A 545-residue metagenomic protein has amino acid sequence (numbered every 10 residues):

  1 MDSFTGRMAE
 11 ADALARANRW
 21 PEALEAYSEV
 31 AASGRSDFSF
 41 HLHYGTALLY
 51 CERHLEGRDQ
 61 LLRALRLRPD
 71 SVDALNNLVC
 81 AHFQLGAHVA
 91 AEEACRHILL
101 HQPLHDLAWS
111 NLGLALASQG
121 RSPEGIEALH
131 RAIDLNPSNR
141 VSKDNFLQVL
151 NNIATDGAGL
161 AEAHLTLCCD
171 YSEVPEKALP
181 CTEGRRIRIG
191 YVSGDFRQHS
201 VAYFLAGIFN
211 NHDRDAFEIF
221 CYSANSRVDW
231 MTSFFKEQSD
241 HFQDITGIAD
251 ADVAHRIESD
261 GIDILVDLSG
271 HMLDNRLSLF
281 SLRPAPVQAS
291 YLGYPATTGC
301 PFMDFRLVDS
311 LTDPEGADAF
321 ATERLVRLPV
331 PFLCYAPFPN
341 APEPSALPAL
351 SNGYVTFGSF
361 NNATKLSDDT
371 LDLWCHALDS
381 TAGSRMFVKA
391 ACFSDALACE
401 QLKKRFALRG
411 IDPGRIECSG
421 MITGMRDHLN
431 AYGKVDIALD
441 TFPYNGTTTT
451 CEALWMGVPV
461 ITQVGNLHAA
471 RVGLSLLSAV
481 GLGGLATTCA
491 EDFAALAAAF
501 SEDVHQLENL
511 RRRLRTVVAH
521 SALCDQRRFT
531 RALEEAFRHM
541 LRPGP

Functional and structural regions predicted by a protein language model:
M1-Y354, N362, D368, D372 (+8 more regions): Alpha-helical solenoid repeat scaffolds of the TPR/TPR-like class and their adjacent stem/linker regions that mediate
A216-E218, C375-K404, L408: A conserved nucleotide-sugar
D267, F360, K389, D440-T441 (+1 more regions): Thr-Gly-centered strand-to-loop micro-motif
M272, D440-T449, Q463-R471: Nucleotide-sugar-dependent
C392, R409, W455-M456, L467-A470: Active/binding-pocket-proximal capping segment
L454-W455, S478: Short alpha-helix at the nucleotide-sugar/activated-sugar donor binding site of glycosyltransferases and closely
A470-G481, A486: Short acidic/histidine- and often glycine-rich active-site loop of Leloir-type glycosyltransferases that engages
